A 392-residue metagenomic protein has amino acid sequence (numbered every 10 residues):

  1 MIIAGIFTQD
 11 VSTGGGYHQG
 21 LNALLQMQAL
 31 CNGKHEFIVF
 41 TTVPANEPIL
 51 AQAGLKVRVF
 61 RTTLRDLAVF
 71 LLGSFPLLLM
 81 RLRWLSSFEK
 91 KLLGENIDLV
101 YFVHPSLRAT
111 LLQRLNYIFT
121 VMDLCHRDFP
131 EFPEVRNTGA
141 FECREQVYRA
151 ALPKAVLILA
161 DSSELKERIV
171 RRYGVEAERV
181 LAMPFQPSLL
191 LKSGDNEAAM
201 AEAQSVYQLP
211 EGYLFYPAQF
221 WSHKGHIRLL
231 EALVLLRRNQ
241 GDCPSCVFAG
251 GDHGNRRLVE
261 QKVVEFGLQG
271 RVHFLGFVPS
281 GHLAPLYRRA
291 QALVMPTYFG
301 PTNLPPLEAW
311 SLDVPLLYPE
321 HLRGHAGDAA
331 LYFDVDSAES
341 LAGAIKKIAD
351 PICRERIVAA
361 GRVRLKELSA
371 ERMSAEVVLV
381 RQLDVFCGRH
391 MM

Functional and structural regions predicted by a protein language model:
M1-M392: Carbohydrate transferase catalytic cores enriched for Leloir-type hexosyltransferases
